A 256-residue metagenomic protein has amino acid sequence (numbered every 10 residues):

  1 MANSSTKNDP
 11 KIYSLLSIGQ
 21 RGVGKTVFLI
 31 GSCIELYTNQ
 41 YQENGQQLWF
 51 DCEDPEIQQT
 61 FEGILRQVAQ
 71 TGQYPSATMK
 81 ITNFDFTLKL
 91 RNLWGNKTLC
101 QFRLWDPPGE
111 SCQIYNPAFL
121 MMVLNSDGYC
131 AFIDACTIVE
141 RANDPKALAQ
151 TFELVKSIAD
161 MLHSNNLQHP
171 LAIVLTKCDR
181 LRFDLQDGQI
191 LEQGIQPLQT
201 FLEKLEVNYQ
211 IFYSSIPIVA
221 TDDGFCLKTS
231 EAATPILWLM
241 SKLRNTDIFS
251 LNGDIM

Functional and structural regions predicted by a protein language model:
A2-T78, R91-F102: Conserved G1/Walker A P-loop phosphate-binding module
P55-E56, T176-R182: Acidic, glycine-rich loop-and-strand cores that form catalytic or ligand-binding grooves in diverse globular domains
K97-P117: Switch II (G3) loop of P-loop NTPases
G109-E110, C136-I138, C178-L181, P217-A220: Conserved nucleotide-binding/hydrolysis micro-motifs of P-loop NTPases
I114-D144: Inter-motif core of Ras-like GTPase G domains
Y129-C130, A159-D179, P197-Y213: Conserved beta-strand/loop subsegment of P-loop NTPase cores
R141-N165: Amphipathic helical hotspot of TIR/SEFIR-family domains
R180-I248: Canonical P-loop GTPase G-domain recognition
